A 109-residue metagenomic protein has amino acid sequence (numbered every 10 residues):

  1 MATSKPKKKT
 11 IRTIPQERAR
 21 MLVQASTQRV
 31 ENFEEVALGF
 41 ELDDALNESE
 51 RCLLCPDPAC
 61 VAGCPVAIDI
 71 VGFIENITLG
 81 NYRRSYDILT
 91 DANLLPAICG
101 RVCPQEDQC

Functional and structural regions predicted by a protein language model:
M1-C109: Ferredoxin-type iron-sulfur electron-transfer modules and their immediate structural context
